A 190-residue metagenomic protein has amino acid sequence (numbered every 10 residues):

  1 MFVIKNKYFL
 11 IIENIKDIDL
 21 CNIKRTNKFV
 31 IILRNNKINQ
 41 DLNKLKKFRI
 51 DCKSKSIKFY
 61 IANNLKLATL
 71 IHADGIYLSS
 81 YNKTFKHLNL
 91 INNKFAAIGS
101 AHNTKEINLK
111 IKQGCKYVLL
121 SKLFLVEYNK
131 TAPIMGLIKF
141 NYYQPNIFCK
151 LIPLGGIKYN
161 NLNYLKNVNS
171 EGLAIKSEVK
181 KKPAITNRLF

Functional and structural regions predicted by a protein language model:
M1-D19: N-terminal amphipathic alpha-helix/helix-capping segment at the start of soluble metabolic enzymes
K7-F9, K28-I32, S56-Y60, D74-Y77 (+4 more regions): Structural preference for beta-strand elements that scaffold enzyme active sites
I12-I15, K58-L65, S79-Y81, I98-N108 (+2 more regions): Glycine-rich beta-to-alpha transition loops that act as phosphate-gripper elements at the mouths of alpha/beta enzyme
D17, N27-I91: N-terminal active-site wall of soluble small-molecule enzyme domains
T26, I71, Q113, N146 (+1 more regions): Structural motif
I31, A68, K110, V118 (+2 more regions): Conserved, mostly hydrophobic/aromatic
K44-Y60, H87-N103, P133-G156, F190: Alpha-helix-loop-beta-strand connector modules within alpha/beta enzyme cores
L78-L88, L119-I134, G156-F190: Glycine-rich phosphate-binding active-site loops on the catalytic face of alpha/beta enzymes
